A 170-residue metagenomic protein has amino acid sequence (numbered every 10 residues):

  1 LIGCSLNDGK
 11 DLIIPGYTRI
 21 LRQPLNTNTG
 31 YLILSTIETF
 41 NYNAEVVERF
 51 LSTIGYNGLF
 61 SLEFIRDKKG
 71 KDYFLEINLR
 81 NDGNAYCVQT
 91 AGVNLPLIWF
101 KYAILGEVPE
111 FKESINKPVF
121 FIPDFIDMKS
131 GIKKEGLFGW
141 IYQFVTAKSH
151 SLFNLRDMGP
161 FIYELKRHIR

Functional and structural regions predicted by a protein language model:
I2, N57-K69: A short glycine-rich, hydrophobically flanked beta-strand micro-motif that places a catalytic Asp/Glu for divalent metal
I2-G55, N78-A103: ATP-dependent carboxylate/phosphate-activation module, predominantly the ATP-grasp catalytic core and closely related
I2-L6, L62, P118-I122: Broad, structure-driven detector of short, well-ordered beta-strand segments within folded domains
E38, E45-E48, E63, E76 (+3 more regions): Glutamate identity and glutamate-enriched acidic tracts
I65-M128: Active-site/pore-lining binding-face segments in mid-to-C-terminal subdomains
K101-R170: Peripheral (often C-terminal) accessory segments that flank ATP-dependent C-N-forming ligase machineries
